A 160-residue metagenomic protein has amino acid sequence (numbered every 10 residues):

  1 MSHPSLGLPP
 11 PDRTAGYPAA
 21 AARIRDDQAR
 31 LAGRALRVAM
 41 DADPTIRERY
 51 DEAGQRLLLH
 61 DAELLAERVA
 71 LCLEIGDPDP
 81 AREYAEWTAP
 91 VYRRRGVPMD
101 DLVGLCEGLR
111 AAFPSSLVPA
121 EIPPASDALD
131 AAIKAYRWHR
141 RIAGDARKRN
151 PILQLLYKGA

Functional and structural regions predicted by a protein language model:
M1-V103, E107, A111-A160: Core of compact, soluble alpha-helical bundle domains
